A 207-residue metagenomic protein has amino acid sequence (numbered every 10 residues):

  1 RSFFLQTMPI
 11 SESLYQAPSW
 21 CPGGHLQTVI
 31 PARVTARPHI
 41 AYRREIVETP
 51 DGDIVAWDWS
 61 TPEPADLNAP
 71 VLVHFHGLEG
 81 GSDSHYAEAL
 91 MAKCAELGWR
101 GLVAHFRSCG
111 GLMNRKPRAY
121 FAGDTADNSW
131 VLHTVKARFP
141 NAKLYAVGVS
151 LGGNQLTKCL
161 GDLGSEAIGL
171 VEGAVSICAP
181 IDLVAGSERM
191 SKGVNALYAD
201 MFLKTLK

Functional and structural regions predicted by a protein language model:
R1-T35: N-terminal presequences and immediately downstream first alpha-helices
F4-T7, A137-K207: Alpha/beta-hydrolase-fold enzymes
G24-A65: N-terminal cap/lid segment of alpha/beta-hydrolase-fold proteins
N68-G77: Short beta-strand element of the alpha/beta-hydrolase
D83, M91-R115: Conserved alpha/beta-hydrolase
E88, A92, S129, H133 (+1 more regions): Short, hydrophobic alpha-helix immediately C-terminal to the catalytic nucleophile
K93, C109-Y145: Catalytic nucleophile-loop/oxyanion-hole region of alpha/beta-hydrolase and closely related hydrolase-like folds
